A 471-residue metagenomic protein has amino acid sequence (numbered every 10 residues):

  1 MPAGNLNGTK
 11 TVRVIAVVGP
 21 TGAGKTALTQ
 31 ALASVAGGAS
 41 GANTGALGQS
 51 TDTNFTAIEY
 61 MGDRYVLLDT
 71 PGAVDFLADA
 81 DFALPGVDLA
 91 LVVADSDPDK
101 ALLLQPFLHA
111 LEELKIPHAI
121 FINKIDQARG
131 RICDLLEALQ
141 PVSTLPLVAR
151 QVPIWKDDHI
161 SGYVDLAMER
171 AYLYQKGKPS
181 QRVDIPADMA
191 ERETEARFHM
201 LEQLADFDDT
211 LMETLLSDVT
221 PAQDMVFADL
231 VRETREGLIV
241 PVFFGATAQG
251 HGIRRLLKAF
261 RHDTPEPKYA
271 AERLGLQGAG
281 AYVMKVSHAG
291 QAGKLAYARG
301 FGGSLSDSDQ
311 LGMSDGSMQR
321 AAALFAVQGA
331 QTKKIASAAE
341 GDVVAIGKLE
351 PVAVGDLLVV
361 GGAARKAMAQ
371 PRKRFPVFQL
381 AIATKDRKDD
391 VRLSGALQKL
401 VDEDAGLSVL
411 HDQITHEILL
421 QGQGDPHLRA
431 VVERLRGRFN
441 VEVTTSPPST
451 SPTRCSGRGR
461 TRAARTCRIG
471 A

Functional and structural regions predicted by a protein language model:
M1-A471: Structural and coupling elements of P-loop NTPases
